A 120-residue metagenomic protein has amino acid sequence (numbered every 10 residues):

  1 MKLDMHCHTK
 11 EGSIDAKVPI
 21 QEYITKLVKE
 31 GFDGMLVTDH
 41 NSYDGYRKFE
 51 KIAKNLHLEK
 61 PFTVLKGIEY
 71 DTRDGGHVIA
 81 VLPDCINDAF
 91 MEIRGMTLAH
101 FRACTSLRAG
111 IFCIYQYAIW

Functional and structural regions predicted by a protein language model:
K2-G12: Histidine-centered catalytic micro-motifs
H6, D39, A80: Conserved, mostly hydrophobic/aromatic
K10, H40-G45, Y70-D71: Short active-site-proximal "capping" loops at secondary-structure junctions
K10-D15, M91-I93: Short, flexible loop segments at the rims of nucleotide/cofactor-binding pockets, characterized by
V18-E22: Charged helix-capping and loop-helix junction motifs
I24-D44, F112-I114: Divalent metal-dependent hydrolysis catalytic cores, especially in the metallo-beta-lactamase
R47-W120: Extended substrate/RNA-proximal surfaces in nucleic-acid metabolism proteins
